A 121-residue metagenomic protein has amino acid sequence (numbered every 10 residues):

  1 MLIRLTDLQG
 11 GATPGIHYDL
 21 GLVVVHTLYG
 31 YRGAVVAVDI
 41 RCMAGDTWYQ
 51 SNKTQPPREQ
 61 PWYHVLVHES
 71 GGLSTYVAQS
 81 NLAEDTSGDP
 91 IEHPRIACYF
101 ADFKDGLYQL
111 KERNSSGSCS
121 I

Functional and structural regions predicted by a protein language model:
M1-V23, Y29-R32, D39-C42, K111-I121: Mixed-charge, Lys/Arg-rich low-complexity intrinsically disordered regions
T27, V36, H68: Structured beta-strand/turn binding interfaces of compact recognition modules in eukaryotic regulators
C42-S51: Short, solvent-exposed secondary-structure boundary/capping segments
T54: Phosphate-recognition beta-domain surfaces
R58-I121: Intrinsically disordered, low-complexity, charged/polar segments
